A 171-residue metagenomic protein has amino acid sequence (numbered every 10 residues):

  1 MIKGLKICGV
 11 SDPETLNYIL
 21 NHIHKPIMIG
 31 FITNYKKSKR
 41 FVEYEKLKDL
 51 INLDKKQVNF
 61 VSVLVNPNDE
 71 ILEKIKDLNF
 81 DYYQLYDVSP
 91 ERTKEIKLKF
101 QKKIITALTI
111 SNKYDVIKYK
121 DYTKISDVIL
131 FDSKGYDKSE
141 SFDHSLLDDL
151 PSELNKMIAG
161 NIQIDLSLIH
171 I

Functional and structural regions predicted by a protein language model:
M1-L53: Basic, often amphipathic N-terminal segments
K6-C8, G30-S38, N59-P67, K74-R92 (+3 more regions): Catalytic beta/alpha-barrel core
S11-Y18, N66-I75, K113-D121, D165-S167: Short, acidic/polar
L20-I23, L47-K56, I75-D77, K94-K99 (+1 more regions): Acidic (Asp/Glu)-rich catalytic clusters
E43-N52, V116-D137, S141, S145-L150: Ligand-binding grooves and catalytic loops that recognize ribose/phosphate and carbohydrate rings, and esterified lipid
Y44-S62, K99, L147-I164: Alpha-helix-loop-beta-strand connector modules within alpha/beta enzyme cores
I169-I171: Conserved small/polar residues in nucleotide/adenosyl-binding loops
